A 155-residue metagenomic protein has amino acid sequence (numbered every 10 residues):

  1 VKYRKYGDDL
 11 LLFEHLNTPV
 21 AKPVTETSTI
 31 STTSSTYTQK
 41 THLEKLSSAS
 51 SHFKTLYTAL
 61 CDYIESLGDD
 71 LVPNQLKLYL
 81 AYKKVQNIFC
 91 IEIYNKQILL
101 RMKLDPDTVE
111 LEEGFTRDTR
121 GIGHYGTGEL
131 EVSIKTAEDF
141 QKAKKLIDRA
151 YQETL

Functional and structural regions predicted by a protein language model:
V1-T33: Mixed-charge intrinsically disordered linker/loop segments at interdomain junctions
D8-L16, I98-M102, K142: Short, well-ordered strand-loop elements centered on a beta-strand within folded domains, enriched for acidic residues
L12-H15, Y82, V132: Short beta-strand element of the conserved SAM-dependent methyltransferase core
P23, L71-V72: Short, structured loop/turn "capping" segments at alpha-beta junctions
I30-A49: A short, surface-exposed helix-loop junction/capping segment
S50-D70: Amphipathic alpha-helical segments
N74-L130: Short, conserved beta-strand/beta-arch hydrophobic-aromatic motifs that form part of recognition grooves or interface
I122-L155: Well-ordered alpha/beta subsegment
